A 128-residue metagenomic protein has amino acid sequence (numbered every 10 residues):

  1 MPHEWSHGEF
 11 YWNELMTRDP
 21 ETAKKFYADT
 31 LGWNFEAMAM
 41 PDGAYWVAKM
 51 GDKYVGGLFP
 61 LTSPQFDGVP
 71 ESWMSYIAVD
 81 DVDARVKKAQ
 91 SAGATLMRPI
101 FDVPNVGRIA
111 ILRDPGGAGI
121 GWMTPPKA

Functional and structural regions predicted by a protein language model:
M1-E9, L15, E36-A39, V86 (+1 more regions): Vicinal oxygen chelate
M1-P2, E21, F59-S63, S75: Short amphipathic alpha-helical segments, especially helix-boundary/capping motifs
P2, H7-Y54, S91: Core segments of cupin and vicinal oxygen chelate
F10-R18, V47-K49, P64-K88, R108-R113: Vicinal oxygen chelate
T17, L31, V79, M123-P126: Short beta-strand segments enriched in hydrophobic/aromatic residues within well-folded beta-rich domains
W33-P70, P115, G119-T124: Conserved short beta-strand elements that form part of the metal-binding/catalytic scaffold of enzyme active sites
